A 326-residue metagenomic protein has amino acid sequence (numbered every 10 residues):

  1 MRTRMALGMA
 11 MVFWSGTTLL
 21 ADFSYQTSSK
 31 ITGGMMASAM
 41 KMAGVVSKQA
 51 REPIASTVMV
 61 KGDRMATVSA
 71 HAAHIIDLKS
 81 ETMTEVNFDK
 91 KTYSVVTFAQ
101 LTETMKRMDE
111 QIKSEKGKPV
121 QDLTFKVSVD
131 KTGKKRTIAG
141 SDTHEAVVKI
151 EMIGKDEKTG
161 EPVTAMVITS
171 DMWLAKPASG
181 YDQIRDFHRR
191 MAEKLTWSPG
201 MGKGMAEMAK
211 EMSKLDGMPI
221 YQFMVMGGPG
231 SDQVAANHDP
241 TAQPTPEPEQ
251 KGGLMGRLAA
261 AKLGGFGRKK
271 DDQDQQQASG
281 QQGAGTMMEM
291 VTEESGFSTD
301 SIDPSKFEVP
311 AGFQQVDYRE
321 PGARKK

Functional and structural regions predicted by a protein language model:
M1-M9: Bacterial N-terminal signal peptides that target proteins for export
A6-L7, G16, M166: Intrinsically disordered, low-complexity regions enriched in Ser/Pro/Gly/Gln/His and often acidic
F13-A21: Sec/Tat signal peptide C-region and signal peptidase I cleavage site
L20-K326: Extended soluble regions of mature proteins
